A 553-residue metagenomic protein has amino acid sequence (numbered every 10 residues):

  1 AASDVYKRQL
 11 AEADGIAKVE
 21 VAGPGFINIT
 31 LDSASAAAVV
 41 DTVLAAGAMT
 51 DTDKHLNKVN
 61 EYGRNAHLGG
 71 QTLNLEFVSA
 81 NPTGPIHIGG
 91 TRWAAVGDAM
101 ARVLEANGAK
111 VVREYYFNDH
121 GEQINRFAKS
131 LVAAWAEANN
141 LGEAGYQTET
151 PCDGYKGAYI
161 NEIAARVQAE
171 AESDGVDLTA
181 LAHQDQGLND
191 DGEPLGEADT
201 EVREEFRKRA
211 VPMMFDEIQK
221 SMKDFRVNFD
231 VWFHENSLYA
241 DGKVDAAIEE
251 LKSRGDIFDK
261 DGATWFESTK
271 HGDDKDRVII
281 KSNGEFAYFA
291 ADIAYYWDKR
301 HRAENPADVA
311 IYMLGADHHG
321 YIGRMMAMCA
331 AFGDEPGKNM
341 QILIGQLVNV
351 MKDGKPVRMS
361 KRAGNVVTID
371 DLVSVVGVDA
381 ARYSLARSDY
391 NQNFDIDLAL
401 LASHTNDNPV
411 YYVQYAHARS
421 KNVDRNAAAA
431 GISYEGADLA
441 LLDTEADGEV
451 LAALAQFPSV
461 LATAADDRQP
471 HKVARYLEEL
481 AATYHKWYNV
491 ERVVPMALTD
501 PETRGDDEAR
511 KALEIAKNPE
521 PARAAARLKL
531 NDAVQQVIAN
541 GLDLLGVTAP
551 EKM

Functional and structural regions predicted by a protein language model:
A1-Y6: Short, small-residue-biased leader/transition segments that mark boundaries at the very start of proteins
K7-A37, L44-A48, K54-M553: Non-catalytic interaction-recognition regions
